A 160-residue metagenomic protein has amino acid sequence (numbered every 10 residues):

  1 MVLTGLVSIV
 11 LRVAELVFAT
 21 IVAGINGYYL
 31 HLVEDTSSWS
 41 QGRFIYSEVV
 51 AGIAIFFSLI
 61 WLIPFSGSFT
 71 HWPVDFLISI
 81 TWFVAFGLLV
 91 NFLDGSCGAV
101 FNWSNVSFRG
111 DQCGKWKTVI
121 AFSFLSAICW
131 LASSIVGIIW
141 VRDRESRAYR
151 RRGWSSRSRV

Functional and structural regions predicted by a protein language model:
M1-G5, C113: Short, Lys/Arg-rich N-terminal segment immediately upstream of the first membrane anchor
M1-V2, V141-V160: Intrinsically disordered, low-complexity terminal tails of fungal membrane proteins
G5-V22, N26-G27, R43-L93, S123-W140: Signature of small four-pass
N26-S38: Membrane-interface helix-loop junction between the first two transmembrane segments
S37-S38, G52, Q112-C113: Short hydrophobic/aromatic segments of transmembrane alpha-helices and their interfaces
F44, N105-I128: Individual transmembrane alpha-helices with interfacial aromatic-anchor signatures
L88-Q112: Juxtamembrane loop segments immediately following a transmembrane helix
